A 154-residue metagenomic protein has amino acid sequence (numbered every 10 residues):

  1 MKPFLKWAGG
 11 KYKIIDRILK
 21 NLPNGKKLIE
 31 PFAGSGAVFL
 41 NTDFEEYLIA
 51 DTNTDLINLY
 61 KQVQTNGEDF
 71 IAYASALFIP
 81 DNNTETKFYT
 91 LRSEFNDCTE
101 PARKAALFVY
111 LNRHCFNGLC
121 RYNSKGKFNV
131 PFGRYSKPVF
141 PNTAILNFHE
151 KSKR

Functional and structural regions predicted by a protein language model:
M1-K13, N21-L22, N66-R154: SAM-dependent nucleic-acid methyltransferase catalytic core
G10-I15, L28-E30: Short N-terminal binding/cap micro-motifs at the start of the first secondary-structure element
N21-I79: Conserved S-adenosyl-L-methionine
